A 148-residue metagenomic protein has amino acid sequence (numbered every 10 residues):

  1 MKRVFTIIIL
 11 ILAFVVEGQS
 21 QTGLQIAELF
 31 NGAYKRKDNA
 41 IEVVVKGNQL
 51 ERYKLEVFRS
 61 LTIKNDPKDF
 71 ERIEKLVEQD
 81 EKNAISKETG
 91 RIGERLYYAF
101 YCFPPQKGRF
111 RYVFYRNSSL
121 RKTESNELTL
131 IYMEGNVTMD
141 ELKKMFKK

Functional and structural regions predicted by a protein language model:
M1-I26: Bacterial Sec-dependent N-terminal signal peptides
K2, L29-Y34, E71-E74, N83-E88 (+1 more regions): N-terminal start-of-chain detector that recognizes signal peptides and the immediate post-cleavage beginning
I11, A33, V77-D80, F146: Alpha-helix boundary/capping residues
Q19, G47-L50, E94-A99, K148: Low-complexity, flexible helical/coil segments
T22-I73: Early exported N-terminus immediately downstream of N-terminal targeting peptides
T62-E94: Compact soluble domain cores
E81-F146: Surface-exposed, polar helix/loop patches in the mature regions of secreted/periplasmic/lumenal proteins that form
